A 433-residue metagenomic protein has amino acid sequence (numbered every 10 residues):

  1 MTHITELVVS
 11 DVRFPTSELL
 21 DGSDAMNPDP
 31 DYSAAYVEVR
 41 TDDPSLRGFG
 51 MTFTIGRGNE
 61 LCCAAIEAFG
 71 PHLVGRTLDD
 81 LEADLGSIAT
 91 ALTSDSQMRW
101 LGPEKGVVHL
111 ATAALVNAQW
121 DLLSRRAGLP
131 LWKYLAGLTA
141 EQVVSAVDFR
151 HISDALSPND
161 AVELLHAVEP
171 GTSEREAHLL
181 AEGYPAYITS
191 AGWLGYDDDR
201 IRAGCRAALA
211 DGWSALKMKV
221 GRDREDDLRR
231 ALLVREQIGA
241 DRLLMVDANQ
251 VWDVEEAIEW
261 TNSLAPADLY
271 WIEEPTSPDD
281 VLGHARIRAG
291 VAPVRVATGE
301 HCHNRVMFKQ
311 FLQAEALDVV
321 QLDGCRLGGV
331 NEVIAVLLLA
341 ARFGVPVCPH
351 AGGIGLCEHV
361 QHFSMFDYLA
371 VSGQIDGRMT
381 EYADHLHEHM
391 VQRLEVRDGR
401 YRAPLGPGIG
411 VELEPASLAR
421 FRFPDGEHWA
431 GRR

Functional and structural regions predicted by a protein language model:
T2-L244, N249-I258, N262-A265, L386-R433: N-terminal capping/lid subdomain adjacent to the active-site entrance of alpha/beta enzymes
R13, G352-L356, T380-L386: Glycine-rich beta-alpha junction loops
E60, C348, I354-L369: Active-site-proximal substrate-binding groove within the catalytic cores of carbohydrate-active enzymes
G75, L129, V294, V345 (+1 more regions): Short glycine/serine/threonine/alanine-rich loop segments
L81, L131-Y134, K219, W271-P275 (+2 more regions): Flexible, glycine/charged-enriched surface loops at secondary-structure junctions
L115, Q119-L123, V333-V336, H359-S364: Buried hydrophobic packing segments
K217-I354, E358: Catalytic core of soluble alpha/beta enzymes
W260-I272, Q313-V320, H362-L394, D398: Structural recognition of alpha->loop->beta junctions
